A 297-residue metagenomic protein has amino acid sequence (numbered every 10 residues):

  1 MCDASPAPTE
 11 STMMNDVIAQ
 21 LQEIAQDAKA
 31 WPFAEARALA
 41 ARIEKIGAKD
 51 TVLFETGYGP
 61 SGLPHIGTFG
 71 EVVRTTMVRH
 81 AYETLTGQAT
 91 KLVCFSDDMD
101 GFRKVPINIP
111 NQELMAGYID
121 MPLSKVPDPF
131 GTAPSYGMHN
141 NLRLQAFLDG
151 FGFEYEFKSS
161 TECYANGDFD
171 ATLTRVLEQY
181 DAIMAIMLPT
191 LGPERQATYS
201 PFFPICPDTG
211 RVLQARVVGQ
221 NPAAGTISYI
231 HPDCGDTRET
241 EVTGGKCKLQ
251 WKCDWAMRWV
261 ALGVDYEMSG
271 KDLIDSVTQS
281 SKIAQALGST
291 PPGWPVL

Functional and structural regions predicted by a protein language model:
D3-M13: Short, Lys/Arg-enriched N-terminal segments with co-localized hydrophobic residues within the first ~10-30 amino acids
T9-S11, L63, G235: A generic alpha-helix propensity feature with a strong bias for hydrophobic helices
M13-M184, I274, S280-S281, L287: N-terminal Rossmann-like or analogous alpha/beta NTP/dinucleotide-binding catalytic cores that position adenine
E23, D27, W31-Y58, Q179-A182 (+1 more regions): Alpha-helical recognition segments enriched in aromatics with Gly/Pro capping that present substrate-recognition
